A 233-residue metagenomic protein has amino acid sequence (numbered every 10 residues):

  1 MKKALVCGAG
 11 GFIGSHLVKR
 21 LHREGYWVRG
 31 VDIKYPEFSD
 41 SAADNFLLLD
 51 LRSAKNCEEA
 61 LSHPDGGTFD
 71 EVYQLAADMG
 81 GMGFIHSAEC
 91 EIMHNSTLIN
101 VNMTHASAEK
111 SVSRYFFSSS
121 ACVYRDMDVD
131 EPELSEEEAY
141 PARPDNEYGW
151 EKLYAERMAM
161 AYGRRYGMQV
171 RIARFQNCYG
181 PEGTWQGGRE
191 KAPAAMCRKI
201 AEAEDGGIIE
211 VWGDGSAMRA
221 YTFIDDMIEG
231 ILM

Functional and structural regions predicted by a protein language model:
A4-E24: N-terminal Rossmann NAD(P)H-binding glycine-rich loop of SDR-like oxidoreductase domains
C7, V31, V72-D78, Y115-A121 (+1 more regions): SDR active-site strand-loop-helix element
Y26-Y35: Conserved glycine-rich Rossmann-like NAD(P)H-binding loop of the short-chain dehydrogenase/reductase
A42-A54: Rossmann-fold cofactor-recognition segment
L51-T97, E109, D126-M127: NAD(P)H-binding glycine-rich loop region in Rossmannoid oxidoreductase-like domains and their noncatalytic homologs
V101-N146, R171: Conserved Rossmann-fold NAD(P)-dependent oxidoreductase catalytic core, especially the SDR/UDP-sugar
M127-E133, M160-M233: NAD(P)-dependent short-chain dehydrogenase/reductase
E147, E151: Active-site helix of classical SDR
